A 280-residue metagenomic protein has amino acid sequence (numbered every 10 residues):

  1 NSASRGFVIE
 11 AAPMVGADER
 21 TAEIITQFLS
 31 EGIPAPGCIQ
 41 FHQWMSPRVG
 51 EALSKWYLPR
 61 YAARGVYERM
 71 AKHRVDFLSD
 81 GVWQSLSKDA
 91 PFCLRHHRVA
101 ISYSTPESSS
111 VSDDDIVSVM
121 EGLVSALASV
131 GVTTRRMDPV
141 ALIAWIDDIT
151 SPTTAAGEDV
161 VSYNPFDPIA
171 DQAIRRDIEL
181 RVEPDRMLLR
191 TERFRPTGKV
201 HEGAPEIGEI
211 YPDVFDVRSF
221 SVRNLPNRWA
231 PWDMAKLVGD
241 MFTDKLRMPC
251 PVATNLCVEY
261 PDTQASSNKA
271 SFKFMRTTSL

Functional and structural regions predicted by a protein language model:
N1-L280: Extended, folded cores of ATP/NTP-driven motor/assembly subunits in large transport and secretion machines
